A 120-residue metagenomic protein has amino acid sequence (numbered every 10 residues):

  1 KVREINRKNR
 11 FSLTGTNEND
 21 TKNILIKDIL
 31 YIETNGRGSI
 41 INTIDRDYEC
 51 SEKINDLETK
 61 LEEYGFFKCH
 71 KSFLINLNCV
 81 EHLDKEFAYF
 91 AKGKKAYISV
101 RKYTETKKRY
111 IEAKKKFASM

Functional and structural regions predicted by a protein language model:
K1-Y97: Conserved binding/recognition cores within well-folded domains
A96, E105-T106, I111: Hydrophobic helical membrane-anchoring modules
E112-M120: Charged phosphate-binding loop/patch that engages nucleotide di/tri-phosphates or the phosphate backbone of nucleic
